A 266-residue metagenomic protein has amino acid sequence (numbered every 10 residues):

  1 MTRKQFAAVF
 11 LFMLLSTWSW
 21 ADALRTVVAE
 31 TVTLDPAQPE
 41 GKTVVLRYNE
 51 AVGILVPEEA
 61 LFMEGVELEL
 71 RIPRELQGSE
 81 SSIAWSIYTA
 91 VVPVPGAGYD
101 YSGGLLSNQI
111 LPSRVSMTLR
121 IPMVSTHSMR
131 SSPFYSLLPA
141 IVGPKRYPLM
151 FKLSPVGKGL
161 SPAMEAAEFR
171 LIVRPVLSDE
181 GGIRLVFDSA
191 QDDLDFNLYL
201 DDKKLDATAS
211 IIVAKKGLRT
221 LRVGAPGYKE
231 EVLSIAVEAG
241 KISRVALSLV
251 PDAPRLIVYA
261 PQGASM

Functional and structural regions predicted by a protein language model:
M1-A7: Bacterial N-terminal signal peptides that target proteins for export
A7-A8, V223: General helical structural elements
A8-S16: Bacterial N-terminal signal peptides
T17-A21: Sec/Tat signal peptide C-region and signal peptidase I cleavage site
D22-M266: Short loop/turn and low-complexity linker motifs enriched in small/turn-promoting residues
